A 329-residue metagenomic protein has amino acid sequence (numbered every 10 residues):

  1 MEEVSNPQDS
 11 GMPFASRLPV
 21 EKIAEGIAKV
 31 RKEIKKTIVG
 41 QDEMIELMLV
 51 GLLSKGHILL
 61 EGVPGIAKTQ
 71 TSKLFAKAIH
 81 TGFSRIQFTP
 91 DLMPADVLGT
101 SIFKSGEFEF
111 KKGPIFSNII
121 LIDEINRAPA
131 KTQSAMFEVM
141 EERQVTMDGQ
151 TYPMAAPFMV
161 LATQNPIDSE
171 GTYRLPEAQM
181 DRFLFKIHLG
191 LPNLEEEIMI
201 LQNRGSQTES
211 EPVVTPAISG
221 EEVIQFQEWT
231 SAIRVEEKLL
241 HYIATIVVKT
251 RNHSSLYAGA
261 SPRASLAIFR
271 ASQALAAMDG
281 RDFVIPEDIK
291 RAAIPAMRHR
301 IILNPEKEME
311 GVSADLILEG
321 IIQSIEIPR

Functional and structural regions predicted by a protein language model:
E2-R17, E21, N252-R329: C-terminal engagement/docking regions of AAA+ P-loop ATPases
V20-I66, V248-R251: Pre-Walker A (pre-P-loop) alpha-helix and adjacent loop at the N terminus of AAA/AAA+ ATPase modules, a conserved
L47-V50, F103-L121, Q150: Conserved alpha-helical scaffold flanking the Walker A/P-loop in AAA+ ATPase domains
L52-T89: Walker A/P-loop
E61, G82-A95, G149-A156: Short beta-strand-centered segment that lines the nucleotide-binding/catalytic pocket of NTP-utilizing
G62, D123-E124, A135: Walker B catalytic acidic pair
V63, V97, T163: P-loop (Walker A) phosphate-binding loop of NTP-binding proteins
K104-E107, E124, A128-T132, M140-I233 (+1 more regions): Canonical AAA+ ATPase core
